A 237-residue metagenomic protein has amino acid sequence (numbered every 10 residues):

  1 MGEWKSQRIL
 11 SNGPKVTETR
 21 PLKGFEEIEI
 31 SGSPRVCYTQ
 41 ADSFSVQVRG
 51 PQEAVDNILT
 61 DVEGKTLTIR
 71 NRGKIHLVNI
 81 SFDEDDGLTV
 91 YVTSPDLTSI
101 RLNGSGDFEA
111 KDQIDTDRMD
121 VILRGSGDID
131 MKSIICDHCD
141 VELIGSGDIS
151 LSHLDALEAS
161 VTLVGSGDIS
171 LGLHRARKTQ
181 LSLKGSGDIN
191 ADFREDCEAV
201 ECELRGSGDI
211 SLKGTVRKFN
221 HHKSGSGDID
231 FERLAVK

Functional and structural regions predicted by a protein language model:
M1-N103, D107-I122, K132-E142, L157-A159 (+3 more regions): Acidic (Asp/Glu) and glycine-rich low-complexity loops/linkers that are typically intrinsically disordered
I149-K237: Short, surface-exposed interaction patches in beta-rich subdomains that mediate adhesion/assembly near membranes
